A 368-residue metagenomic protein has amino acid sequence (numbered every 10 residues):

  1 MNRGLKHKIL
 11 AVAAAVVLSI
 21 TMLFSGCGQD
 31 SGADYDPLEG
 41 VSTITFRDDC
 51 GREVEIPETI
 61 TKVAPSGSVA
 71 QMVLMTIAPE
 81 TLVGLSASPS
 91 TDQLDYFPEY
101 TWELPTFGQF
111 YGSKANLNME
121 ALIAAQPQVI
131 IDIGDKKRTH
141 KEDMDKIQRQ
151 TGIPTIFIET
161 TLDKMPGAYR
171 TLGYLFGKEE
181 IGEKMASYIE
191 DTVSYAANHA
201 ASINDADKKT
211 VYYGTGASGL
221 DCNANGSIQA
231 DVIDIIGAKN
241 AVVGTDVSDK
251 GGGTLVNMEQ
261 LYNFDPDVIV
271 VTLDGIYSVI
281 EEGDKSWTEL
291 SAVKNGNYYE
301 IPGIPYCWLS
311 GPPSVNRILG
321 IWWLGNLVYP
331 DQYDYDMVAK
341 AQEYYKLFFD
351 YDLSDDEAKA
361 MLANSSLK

Functional and structural regions predicted by a protein language model:
M1-T59: Short, low-complexity disordered leader/linker segments with a strong preference for bacterial N-terminal type II
L38, E53, E142-D221, K250 (+1 more regions): Extracytoplasmic substrate-binding proteins
E39, I44-D49, P57-D92: Extracytoplasmic strand-loop-helix segments at the start of, or within, the mature domains of secreted/periplasmic
D49-G51, P105-E120, D246-M258: Short helix-initiation/N-cap motifs at beta->coil->alpha
K62-S66, V83-S86, V129-I133, P154-E159 (+6 more regions): Structural recognition of the beta-strand scaffold that forms the well-ordered cores of secreted hydrolase catalytic
A70-A125, V129-K137, A241: A short, structured surface patch at a secondary-structure boundary
Y111, C222-G252: Alpha-helical, coiled-coil/dimerization segments enriched in small aliphatic residues
A125, V243, V247-E300: A contiguous binding-surface segment within folded domains or other stable secondary-structure elements
